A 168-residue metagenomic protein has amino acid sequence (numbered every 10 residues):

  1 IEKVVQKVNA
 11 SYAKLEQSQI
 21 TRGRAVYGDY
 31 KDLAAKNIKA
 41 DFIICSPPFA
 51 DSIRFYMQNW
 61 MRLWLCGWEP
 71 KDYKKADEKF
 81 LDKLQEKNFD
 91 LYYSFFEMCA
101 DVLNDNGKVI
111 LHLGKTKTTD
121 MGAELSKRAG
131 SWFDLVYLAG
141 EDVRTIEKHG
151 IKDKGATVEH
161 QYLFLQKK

Functional and structural regions predicted by a protein language model:
I1-C45, A50-I53: SAM-dependent nucleic-acid methyltransferase catalytic core
K7, K31-I38, I43-I44, D51 (+2 more regions): Extended hydrophobic/aromatic segments used for targeting, binding, or gating
S18-Q19, V102-N106, G155-V158: A structural signal for short secondary-structure junctions
L33, I38-F42, P48-D105: SAM-dependent methyltransferase catalytic-core segment centered on the flexible catalytic loop and adjoining short
A50-S52, G67-K71, F133-Y137, Q161-F164: Glycine-rich loops and low-complexity Gly/Arg-rich segments that provide flexible linkers or classic glycine-based
Y56, G150-I151: Short, solvent-exposed loop/turn segments at secondary-structure boundaries
F80-E141: Conserved Class I SAM-dependent methyltransferase catalytic core
I151-K168: Core SAM-dependent methyltransferase catalytic element
